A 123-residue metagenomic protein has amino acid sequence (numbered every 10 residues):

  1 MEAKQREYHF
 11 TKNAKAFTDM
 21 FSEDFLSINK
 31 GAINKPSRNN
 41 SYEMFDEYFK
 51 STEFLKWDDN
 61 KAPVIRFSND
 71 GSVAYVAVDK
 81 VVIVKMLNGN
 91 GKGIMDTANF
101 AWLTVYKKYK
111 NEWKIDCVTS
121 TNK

Functional and structural regions predicted by a protein language model:
M1-N13, M20: Short, aromatic-enriched amphipathic alpha-helices that serve as compact interaction elements
Y8, I28-N29, K85: Short, solvent-exposed loop/turn elements at domain surfaces
A14-S72, A77-D79, I94-A98: A solvent-exposed, acidic/Ser-Thr-rich amphipathic alpha-helical stretch
F21, K80-V82, T119-T121: Short beta-strand segments enriched in hydrophobic/aromatic residues within well-folded beta-rich domains
P36, Y75, I83-M86, K123: A short local loop/turn or secondary-structure capping micro-motif enriched for an aromatic residue
K80-N88, Y106: Beta-strand elements of well-folded, non-transmembrane domains
N90-K92: Extracellular loop and loop/strand-boundary signature of outer-membrane beta-barrel proteins
T97-K123: Short beta-strand edge/turn micro-motifs at domain boundaries
